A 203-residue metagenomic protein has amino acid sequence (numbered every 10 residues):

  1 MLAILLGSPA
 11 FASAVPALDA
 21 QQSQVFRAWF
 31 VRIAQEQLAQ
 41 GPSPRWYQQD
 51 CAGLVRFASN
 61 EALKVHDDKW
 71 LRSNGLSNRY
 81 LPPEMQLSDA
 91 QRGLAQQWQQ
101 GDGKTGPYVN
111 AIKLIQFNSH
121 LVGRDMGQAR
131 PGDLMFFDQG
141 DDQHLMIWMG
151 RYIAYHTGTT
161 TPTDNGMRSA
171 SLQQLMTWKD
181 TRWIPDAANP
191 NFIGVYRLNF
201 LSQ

Functional and structural regions predicted by a protein language model:
M1, R124, T181-W183: Intrinsically disordered, low-complexity boundary segments flanking structured domains
M1-S8: Bacterial N-terminal signal peptides
F11-Y108: N-terminal capping segments
V15-P16, A90-L94, Y108-N110, D125 (+3 more regions): General structural signal for secondary-structure boundaries
G53-F57, M146-W148, I153-H156, A170-Q173: Active-site scaffold segments
S77-T163: ...with weaker cross-activation on analogous glycine-rich loops/strands in unrelated enzymes
Y155-T161, N165-Q203: Low-complexity, Gly/Ser/Thr/Pro-rich intrinsically disordered linker/tail segments
